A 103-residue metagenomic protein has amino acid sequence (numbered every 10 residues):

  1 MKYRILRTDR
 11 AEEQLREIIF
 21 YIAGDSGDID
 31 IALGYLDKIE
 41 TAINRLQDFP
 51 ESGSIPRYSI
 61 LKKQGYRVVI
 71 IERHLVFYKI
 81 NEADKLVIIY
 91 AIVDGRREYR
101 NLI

Functional and structural regions predicted by a protein language model:
M1, Q64, K85-I88: Residue-level signal for beta-strand positions within conserved beta-sheet cores that form or flank
M1-K38: Arg/Lys-rich, positively charged N-terminal/basic patches that mediate binding to nucleic acids
A23-S26, Q47, E51-S54, R97: Secondary-structure transition/hinge residues
S26, I71-L75, K79-I103: Enriched for short, Lys/Arg-rich terminal
D37-K38, R67-V69, D94: Hydrophobic alpha-helical segments of small multi-pass membrane proteins
K38-N44: Compact soluble domain cores
N44-V69: A short, surface-exposed loop/turn module that caps and links secondary-structure elements
